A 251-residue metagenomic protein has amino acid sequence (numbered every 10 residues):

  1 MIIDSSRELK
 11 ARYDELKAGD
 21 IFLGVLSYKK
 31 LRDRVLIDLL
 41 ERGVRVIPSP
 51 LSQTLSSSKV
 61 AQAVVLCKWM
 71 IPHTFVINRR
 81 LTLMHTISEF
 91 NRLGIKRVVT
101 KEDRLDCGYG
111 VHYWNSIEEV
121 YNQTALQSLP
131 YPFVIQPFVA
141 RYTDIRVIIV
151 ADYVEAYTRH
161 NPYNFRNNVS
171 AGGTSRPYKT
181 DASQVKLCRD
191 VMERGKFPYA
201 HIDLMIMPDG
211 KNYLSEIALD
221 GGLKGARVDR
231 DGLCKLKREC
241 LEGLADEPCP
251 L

Functional and structural regions predicted by a protein language model:
M1-N78, M84-E89: Conserved N-proximal alpha/beta basic substrate-recognition cap immediately N-terminal to, or forming the N-lobe
L26-S27, D103, F138-V139, I148 (+2 more regions): Anionic group-transfer/hydrolysis microenvironments
S52, R80-T82, D103-D106, I117-E119 (+1 more regions): Short acidic/polar capping segments at secondary-structure boundaries
F90-V98: Acidic/histidine-enriched active-site and ligand-binding environments that engage anionic O-linkages
V98, E155, A200, Y213-S215: Protein kinase-like catalytic core scaffold
Y109-G195: Phosphate-binding site of ATP-dependent enzymes
Q136, R146, F197-D209: A short glycine-rich, hydrophobically flanked beta-strand micro-motif that places a catalytic Asp/Glu for divalent metal
I206-L251: C-terminal active-site "lid" helix and adjoining low-complexity regulatory extension at the edge of ATP-using catalytic
